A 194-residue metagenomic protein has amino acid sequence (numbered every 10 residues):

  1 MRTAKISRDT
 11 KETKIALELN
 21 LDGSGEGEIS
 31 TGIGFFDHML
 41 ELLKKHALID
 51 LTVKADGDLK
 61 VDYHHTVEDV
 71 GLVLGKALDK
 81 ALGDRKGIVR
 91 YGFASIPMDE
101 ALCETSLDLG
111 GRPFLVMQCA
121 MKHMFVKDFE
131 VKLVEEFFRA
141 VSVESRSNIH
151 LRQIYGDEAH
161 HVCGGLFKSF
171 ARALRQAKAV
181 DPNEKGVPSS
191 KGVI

Functional and structural regions predicted by a protein language model:
M1-I194: Structural preference for solvent-exposed beta-strand-turn elements and adjacent flexible terminal/loop segments within
